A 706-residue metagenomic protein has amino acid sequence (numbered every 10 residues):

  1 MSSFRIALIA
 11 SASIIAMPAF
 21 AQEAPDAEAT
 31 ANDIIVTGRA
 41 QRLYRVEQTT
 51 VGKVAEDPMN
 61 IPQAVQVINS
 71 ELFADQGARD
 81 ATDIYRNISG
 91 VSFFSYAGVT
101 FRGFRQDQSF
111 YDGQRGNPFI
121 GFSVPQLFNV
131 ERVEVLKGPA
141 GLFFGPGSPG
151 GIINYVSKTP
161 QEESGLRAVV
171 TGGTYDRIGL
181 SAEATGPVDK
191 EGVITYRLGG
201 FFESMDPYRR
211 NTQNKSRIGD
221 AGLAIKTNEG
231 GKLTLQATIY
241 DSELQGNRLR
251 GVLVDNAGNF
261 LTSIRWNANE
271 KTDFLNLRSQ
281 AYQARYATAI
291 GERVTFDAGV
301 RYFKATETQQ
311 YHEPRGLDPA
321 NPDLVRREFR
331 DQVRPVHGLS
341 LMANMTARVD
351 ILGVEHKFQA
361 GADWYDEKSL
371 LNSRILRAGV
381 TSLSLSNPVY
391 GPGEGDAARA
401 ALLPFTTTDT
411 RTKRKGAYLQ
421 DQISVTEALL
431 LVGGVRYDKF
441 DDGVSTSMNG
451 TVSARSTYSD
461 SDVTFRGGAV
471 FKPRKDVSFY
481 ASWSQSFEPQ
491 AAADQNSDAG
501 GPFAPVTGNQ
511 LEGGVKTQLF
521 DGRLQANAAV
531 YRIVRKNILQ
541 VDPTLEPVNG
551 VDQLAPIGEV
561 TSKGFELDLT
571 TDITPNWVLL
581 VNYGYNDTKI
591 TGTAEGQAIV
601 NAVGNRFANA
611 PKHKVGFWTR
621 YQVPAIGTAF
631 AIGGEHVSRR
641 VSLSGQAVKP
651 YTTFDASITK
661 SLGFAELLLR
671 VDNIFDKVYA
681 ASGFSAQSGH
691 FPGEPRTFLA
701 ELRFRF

Functional and structural regions predicted by a protein language model:
T30-E163, G513: Acidic, small-polar-rich N-terminal luminal/periplasmic segments of exported/outer-membrane proteins
F128-E131, L142-G219, T227-K232, Q280 (+2 more regions): Outer-membrane beta-barrel translocator/receptor signature
E203-P207, D220-A289, Y302-V336, V380-T410 (+2 more regions): Acidic/polar loop-and-plug regions of large Gram-negative outer-membrane beta-barrel proteins
A224-K226, V336, E355-Q359, D363-E367 (+4 more regions): Structural signature of Gram-negative outer-membrane beta-barrels, strongest in the C-terminal barrel of TonB-dependent
Y282-A305, R327-S445: Face-selective signature of the C-terminal outer-membrane beta-barrel domain
R285-A289, T295-R301, A305-Y311, F479-Y480 (+2 more regions): Membrane-embedded beta-barrel scaffold of Gram-negative outer-membrane proteins
A428, V534, A555-L643, V678 (+1 more regions): Gram-negative outer-membrane beta-barrel transporters
E635-V641, T659-F706: C-terminal beta-signal and adjacent terminal beta-strands/loops of Gram-negative outer-membrane beta-barrel proteins
